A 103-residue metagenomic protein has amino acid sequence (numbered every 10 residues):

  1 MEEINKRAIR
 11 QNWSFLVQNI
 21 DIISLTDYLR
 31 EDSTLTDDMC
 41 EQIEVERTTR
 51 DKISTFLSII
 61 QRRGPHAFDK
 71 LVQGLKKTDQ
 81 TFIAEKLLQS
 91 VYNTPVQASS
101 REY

Functional and structural regions predicted by a protein language model:
M1-L29, R50-Y103: Death-fold interaction domains
